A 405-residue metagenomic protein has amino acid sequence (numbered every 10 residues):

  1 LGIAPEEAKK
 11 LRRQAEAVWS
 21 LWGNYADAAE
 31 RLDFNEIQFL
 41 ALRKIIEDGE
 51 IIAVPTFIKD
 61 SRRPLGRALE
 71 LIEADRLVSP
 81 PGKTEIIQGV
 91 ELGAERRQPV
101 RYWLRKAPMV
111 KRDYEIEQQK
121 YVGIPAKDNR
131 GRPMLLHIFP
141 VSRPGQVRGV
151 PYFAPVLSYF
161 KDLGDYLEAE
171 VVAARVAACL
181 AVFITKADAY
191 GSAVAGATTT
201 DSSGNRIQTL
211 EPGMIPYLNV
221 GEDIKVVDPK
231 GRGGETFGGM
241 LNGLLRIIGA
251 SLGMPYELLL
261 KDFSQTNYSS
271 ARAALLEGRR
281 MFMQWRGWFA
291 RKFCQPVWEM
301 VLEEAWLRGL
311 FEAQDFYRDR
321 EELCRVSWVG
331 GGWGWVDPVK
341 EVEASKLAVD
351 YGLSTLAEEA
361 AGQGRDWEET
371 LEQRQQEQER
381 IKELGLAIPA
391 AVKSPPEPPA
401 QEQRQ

Functional and structural regions predicted by a protein language model:
L1, E36-I46, F153-E170, F289 (+2 more regions): Short, Φ-rich (hydrophobic/aromatic) sequence segments
L1-P140, A348: Structured, mid-chain assembly/scaffold modules that mediate subunit interfaces within large macromolecular complexes
A4, M254-P255, F311, S354 (+2 more regions): Short coil/loop linkers at secondary-structure junctions
W22, F160, E170, S251-L252 (+4 more regions): Generic structural signal for hydrophobic core residues of well-folded globular domains
L32-F34, T56-F57, A173-V182, L259-F263 (+3 more regions): Short coil/turn segments at secondary-structure boundaries
L32-F57, G233-V336: C-terminal amphipathic alpha-helical
N129-A274, F316-Y317, V329, P399: Extended, charged amphipathic alpha-helical segments
E222-V227, R232-G234, L275-L276, W335 (+1 more regions): Activation/maturation switch segments at domain boundaries
